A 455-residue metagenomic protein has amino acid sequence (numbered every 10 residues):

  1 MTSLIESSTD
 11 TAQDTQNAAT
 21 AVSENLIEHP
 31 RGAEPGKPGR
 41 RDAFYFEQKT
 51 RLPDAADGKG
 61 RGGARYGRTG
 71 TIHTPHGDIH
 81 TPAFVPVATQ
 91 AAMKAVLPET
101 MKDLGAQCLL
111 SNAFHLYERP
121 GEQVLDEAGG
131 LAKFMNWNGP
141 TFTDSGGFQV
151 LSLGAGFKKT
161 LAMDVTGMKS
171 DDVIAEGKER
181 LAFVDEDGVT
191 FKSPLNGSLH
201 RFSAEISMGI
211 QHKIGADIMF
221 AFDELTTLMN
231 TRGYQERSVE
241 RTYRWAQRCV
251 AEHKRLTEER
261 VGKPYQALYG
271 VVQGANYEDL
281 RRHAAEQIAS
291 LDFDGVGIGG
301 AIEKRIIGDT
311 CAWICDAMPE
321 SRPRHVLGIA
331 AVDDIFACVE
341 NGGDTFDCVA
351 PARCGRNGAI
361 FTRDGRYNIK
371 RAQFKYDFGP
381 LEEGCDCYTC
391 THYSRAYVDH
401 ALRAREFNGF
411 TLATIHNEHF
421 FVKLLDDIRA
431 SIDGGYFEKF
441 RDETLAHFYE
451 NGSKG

Functional and structural regions predicted by a protein language model:
T2-E6, N17-V261, A372-K375: Non-catalytic, usually N-terminal nucleic-acid engagement modules in DNA/RNA processing proteins
T2-T11, N17-G36, L424-G455: Radical SAM enzyme core and accessory elements
S3-I5, A18, S23-E34, E240-Y243 (+3 more regions): Glycine-rich phosphate/ribose-binding loops and adjacent secondary-structure elements that form binding surfaces
G77, L109, D144, Q211 (+5 more regions): Conserved, mostly hydrophobic/aromatic
S207, S238, T242-W245, C249 (+5 more regions): Alpha-helical packing segments of well-folded alpha/beta enzyme cores
T227-R232, E236, D294-G299, F407-F410: Glycine- and acidic
Q247, A251-K254, P319, R403 (+2 more regions): Generic secondary-structure signature for well-ordered alpha-helical cores
V349-D426, D433: Gly/Ser/Thr/Ala-enriched C-terminal appendages of enzymes
